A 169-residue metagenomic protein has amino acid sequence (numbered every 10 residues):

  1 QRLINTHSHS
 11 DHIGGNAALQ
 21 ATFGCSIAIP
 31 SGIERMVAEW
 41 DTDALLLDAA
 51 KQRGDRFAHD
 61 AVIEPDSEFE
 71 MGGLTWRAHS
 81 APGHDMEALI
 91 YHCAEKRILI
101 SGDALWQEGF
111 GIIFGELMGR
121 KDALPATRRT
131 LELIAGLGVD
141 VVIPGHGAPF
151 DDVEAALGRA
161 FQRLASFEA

Functional and structural regions predicted by a protein language model:
Q1-M71: Active-site HxH/HxHxD metal-binding segment of metal-dependent hydrolases
T75-A165: Metallo-beta-lactamase
